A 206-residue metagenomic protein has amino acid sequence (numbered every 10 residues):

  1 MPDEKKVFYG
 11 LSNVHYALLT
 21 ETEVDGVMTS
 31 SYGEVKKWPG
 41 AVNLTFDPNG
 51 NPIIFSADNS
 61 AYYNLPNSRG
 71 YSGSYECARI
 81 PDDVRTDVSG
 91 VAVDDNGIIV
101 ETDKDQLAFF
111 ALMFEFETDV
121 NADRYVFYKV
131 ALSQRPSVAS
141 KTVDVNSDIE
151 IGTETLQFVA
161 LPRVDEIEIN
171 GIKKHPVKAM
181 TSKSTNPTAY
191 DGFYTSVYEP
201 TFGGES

Functional and structural regions predicted by a protein language model:
M1-N43, E205-S206: Polar/acidic, low-complexity leader/linker segments enriched in S/T/G and N/D
N49-A57: N-terminal "mature-chain" segments and other terminal, solvent-exposed stretches
A57-A61, K141-V143: Short structured motifs
S60-R85, I149-R163: Oligomerization/assembly interface segments of phage tail-like spikes and tubes
C77-P81, F116-V120, A131-Q134, A160-V164: Beta-strand elements of well-folded, non-transmembrane domains
I80-D103: Charged, amphipathic alpha-helical segments
D103-S140: Short helix-loop boundary/capping segments
Q134-S206: Mixed-charge, glycine-accented linear interaction segment located at domain edges/termini
